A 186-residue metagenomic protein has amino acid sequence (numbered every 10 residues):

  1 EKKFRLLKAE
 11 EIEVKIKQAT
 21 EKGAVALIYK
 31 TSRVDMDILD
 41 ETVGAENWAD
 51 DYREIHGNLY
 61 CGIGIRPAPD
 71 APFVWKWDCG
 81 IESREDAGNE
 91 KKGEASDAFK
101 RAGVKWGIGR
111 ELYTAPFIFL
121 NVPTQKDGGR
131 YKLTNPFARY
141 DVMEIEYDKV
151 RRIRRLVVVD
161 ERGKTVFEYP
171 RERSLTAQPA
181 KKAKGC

Functional and structural regions predicted by a protein language model:
E1-V25: N-terminal, Lys/Arg- and Ser/Thr-rich interaction peptides
I16-I28, G80-N89: Short histidine-centered catalytic/ligand-binding loop motif
T31: Soluble or luminal CAZymes and related metallo-dependent hydrolases
V34-A177: Positively charged, aromatic-enriched nucleic acid-contacting surfaces
Q178-C186: Intrinsic-disorder signal
